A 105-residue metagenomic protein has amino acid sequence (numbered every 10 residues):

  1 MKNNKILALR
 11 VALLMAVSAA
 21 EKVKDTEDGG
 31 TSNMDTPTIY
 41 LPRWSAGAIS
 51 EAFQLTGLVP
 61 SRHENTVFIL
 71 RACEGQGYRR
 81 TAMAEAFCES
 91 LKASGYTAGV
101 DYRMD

Functional and structural regions predicted by a protein language model:
M1-R62: N-terminal leader/targeting segments
E64-T66: Charged, low-complexity intrinsically disordered segments
F68-D105: Short, compact, well-ordered microdomains
